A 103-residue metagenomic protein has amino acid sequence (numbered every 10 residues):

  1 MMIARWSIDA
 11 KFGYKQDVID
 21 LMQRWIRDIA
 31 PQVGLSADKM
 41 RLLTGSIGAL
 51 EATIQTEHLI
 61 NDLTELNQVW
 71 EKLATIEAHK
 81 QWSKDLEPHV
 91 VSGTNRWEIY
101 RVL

Functional and structural regions predicted by a protein language model:
M1-D9: Active-site-flanking beta-strand signature of metal-NTP-handling nucleotidyl enzymes and homologous cyclase-like
W6, V18, M22, T56 (+1 more regions): Hydrophobic pocket/interface hotspot
D9-K11, L59-N61: Solvent-exposed residues in well-ordered beta-strands and their adjoining turns, especially edge/terminal strands
F12-Y14, I99: Alpha-helical hinge/cap motifs
Y14-M40, A74, Q81-S83: Short amphipathic alpha-helical segments
Q16, D62-T75: Short amphipathic alpha-helices within nucleic acid-binding modules
L35-Q55, N61, A78-L103: Glycine-rich beta-strand-turn "strand-cap" elements at beta-sheet edges
